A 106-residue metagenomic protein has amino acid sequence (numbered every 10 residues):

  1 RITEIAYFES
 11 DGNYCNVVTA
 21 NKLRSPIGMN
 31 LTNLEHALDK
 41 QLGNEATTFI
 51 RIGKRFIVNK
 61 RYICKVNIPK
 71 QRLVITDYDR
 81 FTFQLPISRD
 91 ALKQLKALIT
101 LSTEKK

Functional and structural regions predicted by a protein language model:
R1-K106: Basic, polyanion-interacting recognition surfaces, primarily in bacterial LytTR/OmpR-type DNA-binding effector domains
